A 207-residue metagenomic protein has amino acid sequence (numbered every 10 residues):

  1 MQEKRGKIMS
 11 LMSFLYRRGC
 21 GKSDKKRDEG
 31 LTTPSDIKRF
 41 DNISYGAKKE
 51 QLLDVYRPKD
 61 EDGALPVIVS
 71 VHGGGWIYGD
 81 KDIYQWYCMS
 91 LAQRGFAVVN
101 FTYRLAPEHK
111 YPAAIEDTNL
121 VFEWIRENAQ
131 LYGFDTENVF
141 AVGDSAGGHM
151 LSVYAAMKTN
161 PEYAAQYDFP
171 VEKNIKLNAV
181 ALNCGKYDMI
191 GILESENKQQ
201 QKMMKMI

Functional and structural regions predicted by a protein language model:
Q2-I207: Alpha/beta-hydrolase superfamily serine-hydrolase fold, recognizing
